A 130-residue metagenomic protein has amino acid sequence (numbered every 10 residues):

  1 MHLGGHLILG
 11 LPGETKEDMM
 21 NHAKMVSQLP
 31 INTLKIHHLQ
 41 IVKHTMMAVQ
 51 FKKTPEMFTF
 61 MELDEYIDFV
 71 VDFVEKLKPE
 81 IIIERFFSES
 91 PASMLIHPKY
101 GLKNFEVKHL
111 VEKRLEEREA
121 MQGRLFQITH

Functional and structural regions predicted by a protein language model:
L3-L9, I36-H38, R85-F87: A cross-domain feature marking catalytic cores of carbohydrate-active enzymes and several ubiquitous metabolic/repair
G4, N21, H38-M47: A compositional/structural signature marking long, glycine- and acidic/polar-rich segments with frequent tryptophans
I8-G13, I41-K43: Conserved radical SAM core fold
P12-Q28, V70, S93: Catalytic cores of alpha/beta
M25, P30-L34, H38: Intrinsically disordered, low-complexity linker/tail regions enriched in Pro/Ser/Thr and polar/acidic residues
T33, I41-H130: Auxiliary Fe-S-binding modules of radical SAM enzymes
